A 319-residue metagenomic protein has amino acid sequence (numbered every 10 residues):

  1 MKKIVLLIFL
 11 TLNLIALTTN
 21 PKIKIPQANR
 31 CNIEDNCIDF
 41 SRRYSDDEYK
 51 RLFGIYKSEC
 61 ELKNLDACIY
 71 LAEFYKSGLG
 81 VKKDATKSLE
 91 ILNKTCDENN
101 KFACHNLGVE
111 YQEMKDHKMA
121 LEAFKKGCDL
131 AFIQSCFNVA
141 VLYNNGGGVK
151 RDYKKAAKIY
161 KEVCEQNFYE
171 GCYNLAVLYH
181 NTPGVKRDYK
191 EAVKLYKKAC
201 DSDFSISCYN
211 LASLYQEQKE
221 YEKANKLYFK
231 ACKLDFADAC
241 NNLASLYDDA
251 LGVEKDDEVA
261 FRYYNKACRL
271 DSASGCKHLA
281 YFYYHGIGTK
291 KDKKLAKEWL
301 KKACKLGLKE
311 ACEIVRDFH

Functional and structural regions predicted by a protein language model:
M1-P21: Classical Sec-dependent N-terminal signal peptides that target proteins to the secretory pathway
N20-F74: N-terminal segments that cap or nucleate solenoid repeat domains
A28, N32-E34, S41-Y44, E61-N64 (+17 more regions): Short helix-capping/linker turns of helical repeat alpha-solenoids
C37-S45, I55, Y70-S77, I91 (+7 more regions): Hydrophobic face of amphipathic alpha-helices that form TPR/SEL1-like repeat modules and related alpha-solenoid
